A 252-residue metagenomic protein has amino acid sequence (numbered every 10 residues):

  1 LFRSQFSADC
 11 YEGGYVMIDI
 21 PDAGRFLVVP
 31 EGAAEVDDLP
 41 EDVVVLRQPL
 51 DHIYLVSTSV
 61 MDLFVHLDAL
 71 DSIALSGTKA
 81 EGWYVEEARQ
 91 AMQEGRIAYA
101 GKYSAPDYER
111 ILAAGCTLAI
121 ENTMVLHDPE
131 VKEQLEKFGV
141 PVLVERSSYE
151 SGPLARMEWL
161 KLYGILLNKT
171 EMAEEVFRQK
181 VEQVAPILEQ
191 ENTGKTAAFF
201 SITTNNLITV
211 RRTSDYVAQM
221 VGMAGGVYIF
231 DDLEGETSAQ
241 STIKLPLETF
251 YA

Functional and structural regions predicted by a protein language model:
F6-Y11: Short, exposed beta-strand/loop patches in secreted or surface proteins that constitute
G14-I20, G24-L112, L118-V125: A short, structured surface patch at a secondary-structure boundary
V16-D19, D231, A239-A252: Ligand-binding pocket segment of bilobal, Venus flytrap-like solute-binding proteins
P49, V56-L63, A69, D107 (+7 more regions): Stable alpha-helical elements in mature extracytoplasmic
H52, R96, E109, A113-L207 (+2 more regions): Extracytoplasmic substrate-binding proteins
T209-Q240: Alpha-helical, coiled-coil/dimerization segments enriched in small aliphatic residues
